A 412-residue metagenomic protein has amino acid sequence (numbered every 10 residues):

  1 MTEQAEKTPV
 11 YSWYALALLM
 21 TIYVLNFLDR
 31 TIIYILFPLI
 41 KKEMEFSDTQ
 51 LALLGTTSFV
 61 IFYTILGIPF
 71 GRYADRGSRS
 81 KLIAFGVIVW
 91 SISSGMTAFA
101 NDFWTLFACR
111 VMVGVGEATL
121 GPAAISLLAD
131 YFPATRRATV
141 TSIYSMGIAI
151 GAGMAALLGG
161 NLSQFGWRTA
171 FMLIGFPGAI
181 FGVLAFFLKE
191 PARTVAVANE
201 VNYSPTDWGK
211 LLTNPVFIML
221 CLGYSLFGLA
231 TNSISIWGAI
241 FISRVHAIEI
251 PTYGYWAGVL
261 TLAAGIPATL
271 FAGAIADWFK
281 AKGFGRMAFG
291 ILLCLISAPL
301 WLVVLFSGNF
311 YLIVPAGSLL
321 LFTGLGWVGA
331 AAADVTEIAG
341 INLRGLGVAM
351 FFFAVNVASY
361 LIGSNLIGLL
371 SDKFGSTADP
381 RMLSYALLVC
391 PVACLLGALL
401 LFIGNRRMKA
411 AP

Functional and structural regions predicted by a protein language model:
T2-P9, P191-C221, V245: Juxtamembrane intracellular "pre-TM" segments in multi-pass secondary transporters
I33-Y34, P215-A272, G324-A332, S359-I367: Extracytoplasmic gate region of multi-pass secondary transporters
Y34-I65: Extracellular/periplasmic helix-loop-helix junction of adjacent transmembrane segments in MFS-like secondary
E45, S78, F99-T105, P133 (+1 more regions): Helix-breaking motifs and short loop linkers at transmembrane-helix boundaries and internal kinks in secondary membrane
I65-W104: Conserved MFS/SLC helix-loop-helix module at the cytosolic interface between two early adjacent transmembrane helices
A108-A149: Cytoplasmic helix-loop-helix junction between adjacent transmembrane helices in 12-TM secondary transporters
Y144-E190: Helix-loop-helix hairpin linking two adjacent transmembrane segments in secondary transporters
T169-F186, S384-F402: Symmetry-related core transmembrane helices of the 12-TM Major Facilitator Superfamily/SLC fold
